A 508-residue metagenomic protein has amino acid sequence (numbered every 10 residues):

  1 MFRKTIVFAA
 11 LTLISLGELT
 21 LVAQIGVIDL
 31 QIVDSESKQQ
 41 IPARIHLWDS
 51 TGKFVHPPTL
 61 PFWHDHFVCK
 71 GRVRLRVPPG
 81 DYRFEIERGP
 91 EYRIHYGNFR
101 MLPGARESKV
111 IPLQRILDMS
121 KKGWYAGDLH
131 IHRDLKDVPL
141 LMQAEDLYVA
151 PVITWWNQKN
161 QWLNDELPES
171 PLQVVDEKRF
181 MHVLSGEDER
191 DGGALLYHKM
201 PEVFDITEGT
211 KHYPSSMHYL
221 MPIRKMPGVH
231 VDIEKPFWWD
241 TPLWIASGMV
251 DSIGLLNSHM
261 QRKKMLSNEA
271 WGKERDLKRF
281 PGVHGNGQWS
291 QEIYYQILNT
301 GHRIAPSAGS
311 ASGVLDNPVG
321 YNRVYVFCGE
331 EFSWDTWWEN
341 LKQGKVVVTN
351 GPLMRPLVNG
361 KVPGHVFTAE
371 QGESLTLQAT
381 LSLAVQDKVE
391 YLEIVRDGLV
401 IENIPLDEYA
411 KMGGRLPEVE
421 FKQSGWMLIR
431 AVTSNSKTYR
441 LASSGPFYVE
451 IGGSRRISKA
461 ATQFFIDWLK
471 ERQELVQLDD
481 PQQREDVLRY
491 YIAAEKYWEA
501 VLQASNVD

Functional and structural regions predicted by a protein language model:
M1-K4: Positively charged n-region of N-terminal signal peptides that target proteins for export
I6-T20: Bacterial N-terminal signal peptides
V22-S35, G127: A short, Gly/Thr-enriched small/hydrophobic beta-strand-prone motif that recurs across taxa
Q24-I25, S35-R44, W48-T51, P58 (+6 more regions): C-terminal functional module detector
W63-D65, K70-V77, L416: Short, surface-exposed beta-strand/beta-hairpin micro-motifs centered on an aromatic residue
K122-P306, D316: Catalytic cores of extracellular degradative/oxidative enzymes
